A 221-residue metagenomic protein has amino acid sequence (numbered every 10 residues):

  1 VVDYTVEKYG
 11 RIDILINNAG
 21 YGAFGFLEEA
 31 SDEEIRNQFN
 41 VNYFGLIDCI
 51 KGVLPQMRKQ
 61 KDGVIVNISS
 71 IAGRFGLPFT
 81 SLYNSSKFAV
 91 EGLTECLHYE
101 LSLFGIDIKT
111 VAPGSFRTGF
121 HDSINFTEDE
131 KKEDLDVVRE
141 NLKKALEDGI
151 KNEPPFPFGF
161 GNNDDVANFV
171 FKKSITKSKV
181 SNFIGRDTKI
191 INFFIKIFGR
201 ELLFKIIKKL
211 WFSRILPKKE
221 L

Functional and structural regions predicted by a protein language model:
V1, I16, C49-V53, N67 (+1 more regions): Hydrophobic positions on the long internal alpha-helix of Rossmann-like NAD(P)-dependent oxidoreductase domains
V1-G10: Conserved amphipathic alpha-helix within the SDR
F26-L27, E34-R36: Substrate-binding pocket helix/loop in short-chain dehydrogenase/reductase
E28, F75-S81: Active-site loop immediately N-terminal to the catalytic Tyr-X3-Lys motif of short-chain dehydrogenase/reductase
I50, S86-A89: Active-site helix of classical SDR
S70: Residue(s) in the substrate-gating loop at a strand-loop-helix junction that position the organic substrate next
S102-P154: C-terminal beta-strand-loop-alpha-helix "lid" module of Rossmann-like NAD(P)-dependent dehydrogenases
